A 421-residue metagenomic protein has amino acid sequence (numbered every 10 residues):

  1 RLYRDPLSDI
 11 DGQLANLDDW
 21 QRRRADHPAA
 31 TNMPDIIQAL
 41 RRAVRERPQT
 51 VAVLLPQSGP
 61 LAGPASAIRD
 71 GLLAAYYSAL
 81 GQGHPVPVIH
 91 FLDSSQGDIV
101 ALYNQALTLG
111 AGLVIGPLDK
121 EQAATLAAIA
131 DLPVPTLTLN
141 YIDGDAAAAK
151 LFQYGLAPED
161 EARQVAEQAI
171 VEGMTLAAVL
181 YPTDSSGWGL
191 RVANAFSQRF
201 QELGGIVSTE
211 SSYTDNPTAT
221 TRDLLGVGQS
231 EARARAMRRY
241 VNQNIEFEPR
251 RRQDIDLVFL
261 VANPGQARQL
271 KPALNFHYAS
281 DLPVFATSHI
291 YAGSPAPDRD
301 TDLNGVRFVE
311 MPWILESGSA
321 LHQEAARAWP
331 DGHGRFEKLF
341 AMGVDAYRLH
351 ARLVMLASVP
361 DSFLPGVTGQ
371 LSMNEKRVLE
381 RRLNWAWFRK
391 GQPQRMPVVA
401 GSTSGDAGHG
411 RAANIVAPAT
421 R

Functional and structural regions predicted by a protein language model:
R1-T50, V86-I89, L107: Extended repeat-based interaction scaffolds and adjacent low-complexity, acidic/S/T/P-biased segments that form broad
P64-I68, Q82-G144, Q153: Beta-alpha junction/loop-to-helix N-cap segments that form part of ligand/metal-binding clefts
L72, Q153-Y213: An alpha-beta-alpha
L107-D119, L137-L139, A178-T183, E231-P264 (+1 more regions): Periplasmic-binding protein-like
G144-Q168, D300-P312: Short beta-strand elements at the ligand-binding edges of bilobed clamshell
V227-M237, Q253-I255, K271-V344, S358: Extracellular/periplasmic periplasmic-binding protein-like sensory domains
Q269, P297-D298, T368-R421: Solvent-exposed, acidic/polar segments of extracytosolic/periplasmic ligand-binding ectodomains
R327-Q394: Segments of small-molecule ligand-sensing domains
